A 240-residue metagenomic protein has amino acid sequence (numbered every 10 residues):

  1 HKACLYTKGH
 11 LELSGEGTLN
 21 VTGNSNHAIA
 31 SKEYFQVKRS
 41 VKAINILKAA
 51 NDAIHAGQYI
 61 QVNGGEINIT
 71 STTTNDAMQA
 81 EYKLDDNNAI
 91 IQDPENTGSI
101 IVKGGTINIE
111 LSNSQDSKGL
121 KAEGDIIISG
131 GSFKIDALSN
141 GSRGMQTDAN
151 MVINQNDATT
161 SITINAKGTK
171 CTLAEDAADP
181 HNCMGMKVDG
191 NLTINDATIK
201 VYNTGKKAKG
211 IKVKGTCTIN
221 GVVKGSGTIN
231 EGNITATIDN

Functional and structural regions predicted by a protein language model:
H1-N240: A composition-driven surface/loop motif
